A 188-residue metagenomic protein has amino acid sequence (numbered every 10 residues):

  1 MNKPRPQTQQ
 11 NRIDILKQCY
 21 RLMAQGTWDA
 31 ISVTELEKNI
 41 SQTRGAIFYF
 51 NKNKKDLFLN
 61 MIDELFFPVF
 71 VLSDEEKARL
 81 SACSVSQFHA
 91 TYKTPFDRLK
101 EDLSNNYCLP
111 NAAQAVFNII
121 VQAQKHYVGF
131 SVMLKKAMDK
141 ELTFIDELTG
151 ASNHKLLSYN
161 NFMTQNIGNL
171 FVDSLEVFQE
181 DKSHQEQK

Functional and structural regions predicted by a protein language model:
M1-Q9: N-terminal intrinsically disordered/low-complexity leader segments
D14, L22-N60, E64: Helix-turn-helix
D14, Q18-G26, L72, E76 (+2 more regions): Solvent-exposed, amphipathic alpha-helical segments
K54, M61, L65, V69 (+3 more regions): Hydrophobic/aromatic residues within well-ordered alpha-helical segments
N60, S73-L109, L156-N160: Hydrophobic alpha-helical connector segments
H89-K135: Amphipathic alpha-helical segments used for helix-helix packing
Y127-L142, D146-K188: Hydrophobic/aromatic-rich alpha-helical bundle segments in the mid-to-C-terminal region
